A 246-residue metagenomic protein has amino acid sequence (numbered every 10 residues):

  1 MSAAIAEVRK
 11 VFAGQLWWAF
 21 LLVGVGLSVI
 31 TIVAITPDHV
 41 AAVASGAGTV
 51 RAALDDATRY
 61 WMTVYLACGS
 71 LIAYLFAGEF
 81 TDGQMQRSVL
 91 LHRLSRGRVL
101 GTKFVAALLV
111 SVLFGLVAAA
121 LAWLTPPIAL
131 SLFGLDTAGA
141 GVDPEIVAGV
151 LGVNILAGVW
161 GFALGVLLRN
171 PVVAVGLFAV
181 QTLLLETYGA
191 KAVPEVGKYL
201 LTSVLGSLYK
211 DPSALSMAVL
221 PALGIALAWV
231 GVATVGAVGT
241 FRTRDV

Functional and structural regions predicted by a protein language model:
M1-F12: A short amphipathic helical element positioned immediately N-terminal to and/or at the very start of a transmembrane
K10, A77, V89-L91, G161 (+1 more regions): Helix-capping/transition residues at the boundaries of transmembrane alpha-helices and the short helical linkers
Q15-L75, L100-L168, A179, L205-A228 (+1 more regions): Secretory targeting signals
A19, Q84, R98, V173-A174: Residue-level recognition of membrane-helix boundary sites in multi-pass small-molecule transporters
I30-A34, L168-G206: Transmembrane helix segments
I72-H92: Transmembrane helix boundary and interhelical loop/hinge segments in multi-pass membrane proteins
I225-V246: Junction motif at the cytosolic side of a transmembrane helix
